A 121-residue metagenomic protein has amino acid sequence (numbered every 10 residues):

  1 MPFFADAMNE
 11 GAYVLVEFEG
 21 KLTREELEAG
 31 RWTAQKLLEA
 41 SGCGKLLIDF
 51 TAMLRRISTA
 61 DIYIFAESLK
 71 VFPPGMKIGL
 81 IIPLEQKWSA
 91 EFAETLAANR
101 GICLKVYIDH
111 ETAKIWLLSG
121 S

Functional and structural regions predicted by a protein language model:
M1-S121: Amphipathic, Lys/Arg-enriched alpha-helical "gate/interface" segment within cytosolic domains that mediates
